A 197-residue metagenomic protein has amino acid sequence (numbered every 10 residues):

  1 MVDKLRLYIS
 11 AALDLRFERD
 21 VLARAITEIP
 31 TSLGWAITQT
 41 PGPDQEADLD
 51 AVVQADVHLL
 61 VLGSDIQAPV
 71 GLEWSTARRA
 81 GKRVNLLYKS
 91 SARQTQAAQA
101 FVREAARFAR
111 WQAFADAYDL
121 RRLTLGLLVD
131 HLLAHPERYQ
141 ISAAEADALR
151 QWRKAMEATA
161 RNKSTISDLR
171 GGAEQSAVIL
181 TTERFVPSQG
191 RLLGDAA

Functional and structural regions predicted by a protein language model:
M1-V57, A80, A148-A197: Conserved N-terminal substructure of TIR/SEFIR domains
A23-W35, D44-L133: Cross-kingdom TIR/SEFIR domain
G126, D130-K154: Charged, amphipathic alpha-helical linkers/stalks
